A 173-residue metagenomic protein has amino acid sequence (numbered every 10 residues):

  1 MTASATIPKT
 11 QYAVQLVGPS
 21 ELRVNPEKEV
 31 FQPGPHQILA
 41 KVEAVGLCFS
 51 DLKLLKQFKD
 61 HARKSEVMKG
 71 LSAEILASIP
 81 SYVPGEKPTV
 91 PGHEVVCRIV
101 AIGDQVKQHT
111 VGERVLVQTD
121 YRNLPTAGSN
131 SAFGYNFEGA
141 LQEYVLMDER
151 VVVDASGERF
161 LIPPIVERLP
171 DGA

Functional and structural regions predicted by a protein language model:
M1-Y12: Eukaryotic N-terminal low-complexity, Ser/Thr- and Lys/Arg-rich leader segments that predominantly function as
G18-S20, G34: Residue-level recognition of beta-strand termini and adjacent short loop/turns
S20-N25, F49-D51: Short N-terminal binding/cap micro-motifs at the start of the first secondary-structure element
V24, L39, V96-R98, Y144-L146 (+1 more regions): Conserved hydrophobic/aromatic beta-strand scaffold that supports enzyme active sites
F31-V45, D60-Y121, E138: Glycine-rich beta-strand-centered segment in the early N-terminal region that forms part of a ligand/cofactor-binding
S50-L55, T126: Cytochrome P450 core scaffold surrounding the K-helix E-X-X-R motif and the conserved "meander" helix-loop region
I75-E86, Q118-A173: NAD(P)H dinucleotide-binding glycine-rich loop of Rossmann-like/cofactor-binding domains, especially the beta1-alpha1
